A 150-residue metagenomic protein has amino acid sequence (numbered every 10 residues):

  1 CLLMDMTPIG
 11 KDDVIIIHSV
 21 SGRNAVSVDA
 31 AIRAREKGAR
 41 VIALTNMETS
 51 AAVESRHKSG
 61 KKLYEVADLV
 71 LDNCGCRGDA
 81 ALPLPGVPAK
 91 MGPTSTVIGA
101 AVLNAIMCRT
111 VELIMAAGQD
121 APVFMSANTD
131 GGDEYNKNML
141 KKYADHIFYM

Functional and structural regions predicted by a protein language model:
C1-M107: Glycine-rich phosphate-binding loops that contact phosphosugars or nucleotide phosphates
E112-M150: Active-site phosphate/pyrophosphate-binding segments
